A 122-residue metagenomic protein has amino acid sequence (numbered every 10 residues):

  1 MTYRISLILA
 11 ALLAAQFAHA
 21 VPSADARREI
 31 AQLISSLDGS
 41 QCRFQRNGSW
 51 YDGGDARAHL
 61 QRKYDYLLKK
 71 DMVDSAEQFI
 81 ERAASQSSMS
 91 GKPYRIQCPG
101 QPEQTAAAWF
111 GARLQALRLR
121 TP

Functional and structural regions predicted by a protein language model:
M1-L7: Bacterial N-terminal signal peptides that target proteins for export
R4, A20, R118-P122: Long hydrophobic alpha-helices with heptad-repeat/coiled-coil character
A15-A18: N-terminal signal peptide c-region/cleavage motif recognized by signal peptidases
A20-D65: N-terminal secretory signal peptides
G48-P122: Compact alpha-helical subdomains of small soluble proteins
